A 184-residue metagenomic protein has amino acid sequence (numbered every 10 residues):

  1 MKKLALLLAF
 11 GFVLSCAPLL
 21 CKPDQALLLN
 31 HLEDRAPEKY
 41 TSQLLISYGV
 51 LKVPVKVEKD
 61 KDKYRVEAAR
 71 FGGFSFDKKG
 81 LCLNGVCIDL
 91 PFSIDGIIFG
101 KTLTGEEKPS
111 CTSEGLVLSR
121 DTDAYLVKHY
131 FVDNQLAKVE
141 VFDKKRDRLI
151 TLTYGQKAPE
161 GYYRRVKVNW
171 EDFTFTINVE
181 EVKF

Functional and structural regions predicted by a protein language model:
A5-S15: Bacterial N-terminal signal peptides
L14-K63: N-terminal leader/targeting segments and the immediate start of mature chains
E38-L44, V53-V57, D62-V66, I150 (+2 more regions): One face of beta-strands
I46, E67-R70, L83-V86, E140-K144 (+1 more regions): Beta-turn initiation residues at beta-strand->coil junctions
L51-V53, G73-K78, R146-T151: Amphipathic hydrophobic-ligand
K59-K61, F76-K78, C82, C111 (+2 more regions): Generic beta-strand structural signal
G80-C111: Acidic/charged, solvent-exposed loop-and-adjacent secondary-structure segments enriched in E/D, K/R, S/T, and G/P
T112-F184: Gly/Pro-enriched, hydrophobic low-complexity segments that function as extracytoplasmic propeptides/linkers
